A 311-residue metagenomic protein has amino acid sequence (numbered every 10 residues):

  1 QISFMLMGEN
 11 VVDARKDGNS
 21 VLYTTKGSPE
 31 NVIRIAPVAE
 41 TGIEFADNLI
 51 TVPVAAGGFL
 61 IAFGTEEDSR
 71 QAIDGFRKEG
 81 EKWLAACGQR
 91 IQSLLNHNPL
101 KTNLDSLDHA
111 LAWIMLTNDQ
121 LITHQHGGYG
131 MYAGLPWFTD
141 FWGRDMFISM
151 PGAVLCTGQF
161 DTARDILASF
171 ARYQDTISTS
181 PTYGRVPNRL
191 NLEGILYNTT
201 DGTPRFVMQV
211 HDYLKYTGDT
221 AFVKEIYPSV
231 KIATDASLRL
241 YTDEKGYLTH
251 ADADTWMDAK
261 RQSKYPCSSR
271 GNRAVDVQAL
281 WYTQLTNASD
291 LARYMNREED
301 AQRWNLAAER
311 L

Functional and structural regions predicted by a protein language model:
Q1-T139, T220-F222, K231-L238, A292-R303: Acidic/polar, glycine-enriched structural segments that form the non-catalytic walls/loops of the carbohydrate-binding
I61, L116, P204, M208 (+3 more regions): Generic structural signal for well-ordered, non-membrane alpha-helices
N103-I122, A163-Q174, Y247-A253: An acidic intrinsically disordered interaction segment
I114, S149, A308: Conserved hydrophobic/aromatic pocket- or pore-lining residues that grip, position, or stack substrates in active sites
H124-Y132, T182-N198, D254-R273: Acidic/His metal-coordination segments adjacent to aromatic residues that form catalytic metal sites in metalloenzymes
T139-H250, A274-Q278, Y282: Aromatic-rich carbohydrate-recognition surfaces in CAZymes
L238-D254, D300, N305-L311: Glycan-recognition and catalytic cores of secretory/periplasmic carbohydrate-active enzymes
D276-L311: Active-site neighborhood of glycoside hydrolase catalytic domains
